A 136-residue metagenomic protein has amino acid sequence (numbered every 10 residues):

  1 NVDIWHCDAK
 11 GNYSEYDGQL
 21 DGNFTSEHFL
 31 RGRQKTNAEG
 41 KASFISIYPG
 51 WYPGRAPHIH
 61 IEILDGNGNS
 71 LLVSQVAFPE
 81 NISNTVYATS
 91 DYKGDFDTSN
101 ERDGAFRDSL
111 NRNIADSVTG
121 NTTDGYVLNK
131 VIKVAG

Functional and structural regions predicted by a protein language model:
N1-N111, N129, K133-G136: Beta-strand-dominated extracellular/periplasmic modules and repeats in secreted or surface-exposed proteins
I114: Glycine-rich, charged/polar anion/phosphate-binding loops that engage phosphate groups from diverse ligands
S117-N121: Short, exposed beta-strand-loop hairpins at the edges of beta-sheets in extracellular/periplasmic proteins
D124-L128: Short, polar/proline-rich extracytoplasmic segments that appear immediately after membrane translocation
